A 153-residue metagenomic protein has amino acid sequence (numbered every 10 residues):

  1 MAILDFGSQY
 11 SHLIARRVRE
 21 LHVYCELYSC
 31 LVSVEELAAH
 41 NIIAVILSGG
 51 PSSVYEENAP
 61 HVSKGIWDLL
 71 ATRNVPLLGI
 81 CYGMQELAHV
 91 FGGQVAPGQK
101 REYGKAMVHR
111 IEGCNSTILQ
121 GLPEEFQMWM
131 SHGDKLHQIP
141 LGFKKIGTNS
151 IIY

Functional and structural regions predicted by a protein language model:
M1, C25, L77: Hydrophobic anchor at the start of a short beta-strand that flanks the dinucleotide cofactor-binding loop
M1-L21: Short, charged N-terminal beta->alpha structural module
I3, M130-S131: Short beta-strand segments
L4-F6, C30, Y82: Cofactor-binding loop segments of dinucleotide-utilizing enzymes, especially the Rossmann-like FAD- and NAD(P)+-binding
Q9, S33, Q85: Conserved Rossmann-like nucleotide-cofactor binding loop
R16-H22, A38-G121, F126-Q127, G133 (+1 more regions): Cysteine-nucleophile active-site neighborhood
H22-A38: A short, well-structured beta->alpha microelement
G142-S150: Short, Gly/Ser/Thr-enriched beta-strand-loop segments that form substrate-interacting elements of hydrolase/peptidase
